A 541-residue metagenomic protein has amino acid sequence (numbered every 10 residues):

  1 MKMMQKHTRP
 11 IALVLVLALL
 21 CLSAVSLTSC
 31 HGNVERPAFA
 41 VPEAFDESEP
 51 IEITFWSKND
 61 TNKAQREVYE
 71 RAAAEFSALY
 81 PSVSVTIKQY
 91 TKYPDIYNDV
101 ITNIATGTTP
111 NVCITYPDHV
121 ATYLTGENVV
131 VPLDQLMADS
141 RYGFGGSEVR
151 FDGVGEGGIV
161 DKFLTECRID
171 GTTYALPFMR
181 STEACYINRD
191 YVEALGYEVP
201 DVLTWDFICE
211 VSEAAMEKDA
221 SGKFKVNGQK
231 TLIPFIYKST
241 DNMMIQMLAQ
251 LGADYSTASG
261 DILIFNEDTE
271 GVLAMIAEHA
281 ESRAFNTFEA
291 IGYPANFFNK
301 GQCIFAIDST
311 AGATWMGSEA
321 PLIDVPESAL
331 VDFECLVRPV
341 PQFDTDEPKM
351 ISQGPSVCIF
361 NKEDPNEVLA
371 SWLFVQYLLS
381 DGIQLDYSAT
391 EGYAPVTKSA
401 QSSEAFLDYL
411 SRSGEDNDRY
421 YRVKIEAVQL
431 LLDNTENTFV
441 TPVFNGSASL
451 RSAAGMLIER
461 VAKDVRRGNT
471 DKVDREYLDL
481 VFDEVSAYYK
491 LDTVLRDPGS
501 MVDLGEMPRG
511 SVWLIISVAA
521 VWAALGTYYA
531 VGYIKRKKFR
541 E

Functional and structural regions predicted by a protein language model:
F39, C335-Q342, A389-A462: Long, aromatic- and glycine/proline-rich binding clefts that accommodate carbohydrate-like moieties
A40, F45, P117-T182, F224-G228 (+2 more regions): Hinge/lid segment of periplasmic solute-binding proteins
S48-N62, V83-Q89, V112: Short, well-ordered beta-strand elements
E75, L79-G158, A194-L195, I304-F305 (+1 more regions): Extracytoplasmic "Venus flytrap"/periplasmic binding protein-like
S84, E278-S282, P321-S399: Extracytoplasmic/periplasmic substrate-recognition and gating elements
L164-F178, E183, D206-I262: Extracytoplasmic/periplasmic solute-binding protein
V211-E213, A258-I291, C335-V340: Glycine-centered hinge/linker elements that transmit conformational signals in sensory and ligand-binding systems
R422-E541: Conserved C-terminal helix/tail region of periplasmic/extracytoplasmic solute-binding proteins
